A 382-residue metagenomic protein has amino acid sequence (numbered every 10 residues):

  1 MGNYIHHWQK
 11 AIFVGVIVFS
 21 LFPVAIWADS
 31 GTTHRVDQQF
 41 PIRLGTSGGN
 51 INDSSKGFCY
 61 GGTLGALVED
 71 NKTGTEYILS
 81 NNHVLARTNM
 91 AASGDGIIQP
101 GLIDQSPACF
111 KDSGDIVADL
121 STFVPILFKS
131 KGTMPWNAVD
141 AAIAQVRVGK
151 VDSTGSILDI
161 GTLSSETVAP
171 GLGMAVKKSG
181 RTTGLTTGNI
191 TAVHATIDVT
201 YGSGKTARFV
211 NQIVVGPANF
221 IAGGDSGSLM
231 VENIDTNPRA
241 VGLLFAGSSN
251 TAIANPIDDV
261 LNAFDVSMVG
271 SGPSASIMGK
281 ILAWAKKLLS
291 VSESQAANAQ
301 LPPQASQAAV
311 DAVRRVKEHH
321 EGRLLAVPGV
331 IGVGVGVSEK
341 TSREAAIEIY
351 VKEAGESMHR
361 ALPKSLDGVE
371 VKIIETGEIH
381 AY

Functional and structural regions predicted by a protein language model:
G2-F13: Bacterial N-terminal signal peptides that target proteins for export
I12-P23: Bacterial N-terminal signal peptides
I26-S30, A296-A299: Boundary at the C-terminal end of the N-terminal hydrophobic targeting segment
G31-Q212, E232-I234: Serine endopeptidase catalytic core focused on the charge-relay Asp
A66-E76, A218-L243: Catalytic nucleophile loop of clan PA
G96-D119, V231-N298: C-terminal subregion of chymotrypsin/trypsin-like serine protease catalytic domains
G332-A354: Short glycine/threonine-rich beta-strand-turn micro-motifs
M358-D367: Short amphipathic alpha-helices in soluble, non-transmembrane regions that often serve as interface/regulatory elements
